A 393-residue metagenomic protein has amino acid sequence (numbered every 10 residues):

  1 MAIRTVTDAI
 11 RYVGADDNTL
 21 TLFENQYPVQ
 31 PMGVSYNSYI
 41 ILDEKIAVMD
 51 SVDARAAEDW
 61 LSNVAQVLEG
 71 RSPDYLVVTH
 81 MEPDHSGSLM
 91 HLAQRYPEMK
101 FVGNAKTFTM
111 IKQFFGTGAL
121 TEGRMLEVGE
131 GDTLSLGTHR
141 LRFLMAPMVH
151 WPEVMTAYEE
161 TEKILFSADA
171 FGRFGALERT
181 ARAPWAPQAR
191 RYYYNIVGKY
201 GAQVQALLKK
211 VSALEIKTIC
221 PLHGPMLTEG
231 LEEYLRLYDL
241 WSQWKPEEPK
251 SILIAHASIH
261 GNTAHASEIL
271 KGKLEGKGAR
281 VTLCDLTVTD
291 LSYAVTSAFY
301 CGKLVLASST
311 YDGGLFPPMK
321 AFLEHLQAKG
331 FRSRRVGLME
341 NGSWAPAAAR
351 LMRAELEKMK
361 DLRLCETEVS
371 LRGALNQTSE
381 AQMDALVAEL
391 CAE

Functional and structural regions predicted by a protein language model:
I3-Q66, T156-E159, K163-S167, T263: Conserved beta-strand hairpin/beta-sheet module of binuclear metal-dependent hydrolase folds, prominently
R4-D8, V102-V154, Y200-L208: Metallo-beta-lactamase
E44, R55-V102: Active-site metal-binding motif and surrounding structural segment of the metallo-beta-lactamase
M49-S51, P73-M81, F101-N104, L165-A168 (+1 more regions): Active-site neighborhood of phospho(di)ester-bond hydrolases with catalytic His/Asp-centered motifs
S88, T289-A294: Short acidic active-site motifs
L177-I219, H223-M226, I269-C284, A294-E393: FMN-binding flavodoxin-like domain, especially the glycine-rich phosphate-binding loop
C220-E248: Short N-terminal or domain-adjacent regulatory/targeting segments
A255-K277: Short, charged N-terminal beta->alpha structural module
